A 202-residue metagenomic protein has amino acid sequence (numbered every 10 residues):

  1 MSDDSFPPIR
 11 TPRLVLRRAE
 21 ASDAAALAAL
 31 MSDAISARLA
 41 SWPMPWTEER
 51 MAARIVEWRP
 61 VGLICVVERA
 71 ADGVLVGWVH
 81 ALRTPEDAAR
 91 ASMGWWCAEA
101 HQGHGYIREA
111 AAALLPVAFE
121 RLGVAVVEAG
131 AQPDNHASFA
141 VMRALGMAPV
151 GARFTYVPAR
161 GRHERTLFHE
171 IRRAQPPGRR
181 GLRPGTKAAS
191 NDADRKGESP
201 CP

Functional and structural regions predicted by a protein language model:
M1-L39, I64-P202: Acyl-donor (CoA/ACP) binding surface of acyl/acetyltransferases
I35-I55: Conserved GNAT-fold acetyl-CoA-binding loop/helix
M44, E48, P60, H80 (+1 more regions): Intrinsic disorder/low-complexity segments enriched in polar/charged and small flexible residues
R50-M51, R59, V141, E164: A generic membrane alpha-helix/interface feature
I55-V66: A short helix-loop-beta-strand connector motif used in the catalytic cores of GNAT acetyltransferases and, in some
